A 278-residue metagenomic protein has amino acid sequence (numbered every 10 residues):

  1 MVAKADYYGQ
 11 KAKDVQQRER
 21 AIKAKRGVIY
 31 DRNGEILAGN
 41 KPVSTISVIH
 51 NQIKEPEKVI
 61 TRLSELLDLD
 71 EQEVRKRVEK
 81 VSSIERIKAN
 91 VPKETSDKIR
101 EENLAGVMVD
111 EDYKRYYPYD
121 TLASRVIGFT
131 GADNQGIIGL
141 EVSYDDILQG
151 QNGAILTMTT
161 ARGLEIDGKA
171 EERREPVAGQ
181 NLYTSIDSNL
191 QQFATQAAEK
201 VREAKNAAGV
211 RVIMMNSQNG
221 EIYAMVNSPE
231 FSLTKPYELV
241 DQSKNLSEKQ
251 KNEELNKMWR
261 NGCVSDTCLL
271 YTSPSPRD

Functional and structural regions predicted by a protein language model:
M1-Q242, L246, K257-S265: Periplasmic/cell-envelope proteins involved in peptidoglycan metabolism and beta-lactam response
E254: The feature captures the short pre-catalytic strand/loop hairpin that immediately precedes and shapes the active-site
Y271-D278: Conserved small/polar residues in nucleotide/adenosyl-binding loops
